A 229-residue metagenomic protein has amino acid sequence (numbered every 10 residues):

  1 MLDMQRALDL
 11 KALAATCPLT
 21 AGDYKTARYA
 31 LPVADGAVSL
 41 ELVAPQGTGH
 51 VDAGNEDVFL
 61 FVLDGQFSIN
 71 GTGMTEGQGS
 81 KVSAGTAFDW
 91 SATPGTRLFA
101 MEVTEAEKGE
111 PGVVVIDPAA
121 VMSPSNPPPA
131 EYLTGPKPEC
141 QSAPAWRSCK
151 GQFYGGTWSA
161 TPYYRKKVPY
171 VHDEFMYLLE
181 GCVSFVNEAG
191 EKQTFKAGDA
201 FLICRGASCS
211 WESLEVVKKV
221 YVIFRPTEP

Functional and structural regions predicted by a protein language model:
M1-A37, G95, M101-Q152: A short, N-terminal "cap"/entry segment at the start of jelly-roll beta-barrel domains of the cupin/DSBH fold
Y24-Y29, A34-G54, E76, Q141-V171 (+1 more regions): Conserved short histidine dyad/triad with adjacent acidic residue
A53-S68, P169-F185: Short, conserved beta-strand element in jelly-roll/cupin
I69, A100, K167, F185 (+1 more regions): Short hydrophobic/aromatic-rich beta-strand segments that constitute the beta-sheet cores of beta-sandwich/beta-barrel
G71-F88, A189-G206: Short acidic-glycine-tyrosine-enriched beta hairpin
T75, A84-E110, R205-E228: Ligand-binding loop in jelly-roll beta-barrel domains
